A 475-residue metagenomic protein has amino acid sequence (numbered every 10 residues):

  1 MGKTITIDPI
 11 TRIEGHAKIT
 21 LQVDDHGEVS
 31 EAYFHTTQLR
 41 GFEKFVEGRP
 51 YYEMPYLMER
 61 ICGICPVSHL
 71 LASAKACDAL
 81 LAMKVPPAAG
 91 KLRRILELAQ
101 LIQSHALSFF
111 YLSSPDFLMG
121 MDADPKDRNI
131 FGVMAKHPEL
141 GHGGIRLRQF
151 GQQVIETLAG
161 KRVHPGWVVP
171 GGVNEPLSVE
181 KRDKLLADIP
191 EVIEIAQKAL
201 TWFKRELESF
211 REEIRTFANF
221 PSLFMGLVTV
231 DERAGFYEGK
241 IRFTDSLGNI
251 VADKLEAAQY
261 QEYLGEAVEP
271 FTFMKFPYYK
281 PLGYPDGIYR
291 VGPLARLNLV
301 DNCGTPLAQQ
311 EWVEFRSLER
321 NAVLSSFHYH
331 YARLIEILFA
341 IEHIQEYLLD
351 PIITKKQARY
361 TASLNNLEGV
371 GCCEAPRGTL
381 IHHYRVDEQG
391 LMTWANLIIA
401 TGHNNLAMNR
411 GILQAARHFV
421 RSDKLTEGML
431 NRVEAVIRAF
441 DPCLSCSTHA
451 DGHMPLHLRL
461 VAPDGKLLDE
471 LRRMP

Functional and structural regions predicted by a protein language model:
M1-T379, I399-P475: Active-site bordering "gate/hinge" segments that shape substrate access to catalytic or cofactor-binding pockets
R385-V386: Aromatic-rich beta-strand edge motifs centered on tyrosine
G390: Active-site catalytic microenvironments in core metabolic enzymes, especially phosphate/sugar-handling
